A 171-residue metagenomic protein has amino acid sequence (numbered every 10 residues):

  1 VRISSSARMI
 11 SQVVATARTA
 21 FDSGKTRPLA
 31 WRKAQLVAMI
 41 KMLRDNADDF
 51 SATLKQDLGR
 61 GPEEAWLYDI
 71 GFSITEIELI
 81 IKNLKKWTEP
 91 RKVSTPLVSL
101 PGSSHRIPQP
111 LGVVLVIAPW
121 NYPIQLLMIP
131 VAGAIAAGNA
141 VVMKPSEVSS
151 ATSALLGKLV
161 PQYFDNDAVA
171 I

Functional and structural regions predicted by a protein language model:
V1-H105: N-terminal Rossmann-like NAD(P)+-binding subdomain of aldehyde/semialdehyde dehydrogenases
L97-I171: Rossmann-like NAD(P) dinucleotide-binding subdomain of oxidoreductase/dehydrogenase enzymes
